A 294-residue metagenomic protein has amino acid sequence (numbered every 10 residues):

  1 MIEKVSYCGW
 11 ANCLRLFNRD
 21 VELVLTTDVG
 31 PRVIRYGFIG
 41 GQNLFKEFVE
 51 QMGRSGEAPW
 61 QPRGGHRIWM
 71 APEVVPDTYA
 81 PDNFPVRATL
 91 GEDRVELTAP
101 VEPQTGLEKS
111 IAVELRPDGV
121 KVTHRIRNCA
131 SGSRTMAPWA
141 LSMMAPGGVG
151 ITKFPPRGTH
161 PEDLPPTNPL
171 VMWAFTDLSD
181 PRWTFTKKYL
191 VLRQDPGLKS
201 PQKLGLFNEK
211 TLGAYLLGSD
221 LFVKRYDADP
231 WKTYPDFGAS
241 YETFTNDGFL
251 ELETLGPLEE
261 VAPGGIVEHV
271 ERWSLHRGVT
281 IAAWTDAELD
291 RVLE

Functional and structural regions predicted by a protein language model:
M1-R125, C129-E294: Surface-exposed acidic/polar loop and edge beta-strand patches at domain peripheries
